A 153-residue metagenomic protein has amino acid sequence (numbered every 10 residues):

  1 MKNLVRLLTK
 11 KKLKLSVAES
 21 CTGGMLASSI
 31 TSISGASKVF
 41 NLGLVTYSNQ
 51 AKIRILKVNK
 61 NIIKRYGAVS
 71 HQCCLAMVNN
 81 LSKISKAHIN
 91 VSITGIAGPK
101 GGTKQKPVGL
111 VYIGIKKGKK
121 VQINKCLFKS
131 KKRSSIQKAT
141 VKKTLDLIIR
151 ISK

Functional and structural regions predicted by a protein language model:
M1-K153: Short alpha-helical segments enriched in small residues
